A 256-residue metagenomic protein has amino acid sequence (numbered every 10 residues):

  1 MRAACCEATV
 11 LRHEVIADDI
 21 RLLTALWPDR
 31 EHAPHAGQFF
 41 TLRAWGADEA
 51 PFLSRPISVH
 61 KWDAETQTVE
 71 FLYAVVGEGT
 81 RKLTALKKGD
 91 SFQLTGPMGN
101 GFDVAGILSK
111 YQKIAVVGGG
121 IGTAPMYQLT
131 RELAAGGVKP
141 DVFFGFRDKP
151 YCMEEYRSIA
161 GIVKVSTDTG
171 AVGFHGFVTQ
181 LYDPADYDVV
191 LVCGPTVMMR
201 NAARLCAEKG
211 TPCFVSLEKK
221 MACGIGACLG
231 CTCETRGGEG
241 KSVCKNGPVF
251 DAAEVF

Functional and structural regions predicted by a protein language model:
M1-K88: Ferredoxin-reductase
R12, K61, V165-T167, V215 (+1 more regions): Structural signal for conserved beta-strand scaffold positions within catalytic alpha/beta enzyme cores
E78-K220: FNR/FR-type flavoprotein reductase catalytic core
P125, K219-P248: Local cysteine-cluster metal-coordination motifs and their immediate loop/turn environment, predominantly Fe-S cluster
N246-F256: Short microdomains enriched in Cys/His and/or Lys/Arg
